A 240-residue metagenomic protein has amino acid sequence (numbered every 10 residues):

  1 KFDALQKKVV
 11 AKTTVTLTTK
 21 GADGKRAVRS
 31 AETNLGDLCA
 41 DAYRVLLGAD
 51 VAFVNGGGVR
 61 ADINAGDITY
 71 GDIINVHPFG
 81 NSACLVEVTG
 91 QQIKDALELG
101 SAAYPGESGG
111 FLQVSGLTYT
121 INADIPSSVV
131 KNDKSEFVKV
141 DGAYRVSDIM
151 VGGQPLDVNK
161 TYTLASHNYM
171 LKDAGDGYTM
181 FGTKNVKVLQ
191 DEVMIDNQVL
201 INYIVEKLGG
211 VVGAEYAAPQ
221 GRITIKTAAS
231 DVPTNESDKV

Functional and structural regions predicted by a protein language model:
K1-V240: Catalytic centers of hydrolytic enzymes
